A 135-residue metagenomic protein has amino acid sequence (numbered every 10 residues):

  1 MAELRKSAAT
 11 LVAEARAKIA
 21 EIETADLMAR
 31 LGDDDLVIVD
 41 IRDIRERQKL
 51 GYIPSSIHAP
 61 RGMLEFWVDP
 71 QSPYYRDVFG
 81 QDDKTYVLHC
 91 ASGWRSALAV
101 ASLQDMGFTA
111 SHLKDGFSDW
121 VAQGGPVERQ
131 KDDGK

Functional and structural regions predicted by a protein language model:
M1-L36, I44-T85, W94-K135: Rhodanese-like catalytic fold shared by cysteine-dependent sulfurtransferases and DSP/PTP-type phosphatases
L88-H89: Short, surface-exposed ligand- or partner-binding patches at beta-edge/loop junctions that are enriched in aromatics
